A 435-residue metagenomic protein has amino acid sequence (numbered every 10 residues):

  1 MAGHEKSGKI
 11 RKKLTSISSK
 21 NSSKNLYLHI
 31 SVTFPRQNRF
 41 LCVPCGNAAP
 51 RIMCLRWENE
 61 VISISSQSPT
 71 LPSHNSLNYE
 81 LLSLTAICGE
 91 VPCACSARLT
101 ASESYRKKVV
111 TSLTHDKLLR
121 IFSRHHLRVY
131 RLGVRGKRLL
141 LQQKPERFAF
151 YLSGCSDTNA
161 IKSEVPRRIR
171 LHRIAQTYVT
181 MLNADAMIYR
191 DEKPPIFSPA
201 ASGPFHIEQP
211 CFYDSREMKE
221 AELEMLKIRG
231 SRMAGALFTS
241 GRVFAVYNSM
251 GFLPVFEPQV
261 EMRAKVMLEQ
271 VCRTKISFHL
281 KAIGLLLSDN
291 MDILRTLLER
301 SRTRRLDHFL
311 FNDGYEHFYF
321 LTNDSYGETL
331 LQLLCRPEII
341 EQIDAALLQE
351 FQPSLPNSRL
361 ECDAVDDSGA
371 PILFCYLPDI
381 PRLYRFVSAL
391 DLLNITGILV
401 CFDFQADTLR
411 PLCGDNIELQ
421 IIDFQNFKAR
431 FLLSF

Functional and structural regions predicted by a protein language model:
S7-K9, T15-N21, Y27-H29, T33 (+2 more regions): Basic, Lys/Arg-rich alpha-helical nucleic-acid-recognition elements, primarily the DNA-binding modules of transcription
V110-T114, I174-I188, M267-I276, L298-R305 (+3 more regions): Hydrophobic, Leu/Ile/Phe/Ala-enriched alpha-helical segments that form helix-helix packing faces
K117-I121, A186-D191, D344-F351: Short secondary-structure junctions
T158-P258: Exposed, interaction-prone assembly regions rather than primary DNA-binding/catalytic cores
A186-A201, I276-D292: Short glycine-rich, low-complexity/disordered patches
V246, M250-L253, T274, K281-F435: Long, compositionally biased intrinsically disordered regions
E257-K275, G284: Long, internal scaffold/assembly segments composed of regular secondary structure
